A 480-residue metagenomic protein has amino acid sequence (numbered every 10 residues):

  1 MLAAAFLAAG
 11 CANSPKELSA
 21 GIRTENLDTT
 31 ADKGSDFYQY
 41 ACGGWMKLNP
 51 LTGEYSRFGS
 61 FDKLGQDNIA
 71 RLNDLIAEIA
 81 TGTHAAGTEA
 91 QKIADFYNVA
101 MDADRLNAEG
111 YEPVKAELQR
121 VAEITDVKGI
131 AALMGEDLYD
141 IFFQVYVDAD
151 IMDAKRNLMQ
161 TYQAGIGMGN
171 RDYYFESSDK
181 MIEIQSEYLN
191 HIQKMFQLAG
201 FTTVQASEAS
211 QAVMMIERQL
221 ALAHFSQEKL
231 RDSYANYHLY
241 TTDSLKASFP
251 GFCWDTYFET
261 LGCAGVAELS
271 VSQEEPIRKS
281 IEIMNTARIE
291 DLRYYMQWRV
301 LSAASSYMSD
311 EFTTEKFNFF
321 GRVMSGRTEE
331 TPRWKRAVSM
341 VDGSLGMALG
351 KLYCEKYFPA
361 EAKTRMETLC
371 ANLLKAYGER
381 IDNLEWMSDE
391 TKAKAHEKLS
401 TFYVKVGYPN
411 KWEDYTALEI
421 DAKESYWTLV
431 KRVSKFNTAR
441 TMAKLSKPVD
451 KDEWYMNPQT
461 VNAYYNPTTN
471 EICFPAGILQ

Functional and structural regions predicted by a protein language model:
A8-G10: C-terminal motif of bacterial Sec signal peptides marking the signal peptidase cleavage site
A12-S14: Bacterial signal peptide processing site
N26-K47, Y174, S178-Q197, D389: Hydrophobic/aromatic-rich, well-ordered segments within soluble, folded domains that form packed cores
D32-S35, Y40-D104: Active-site-surrounding "flap" and adjacent substrate/cofactor-binding loops of secreted or lumenal enzymes, prototyped
D36-Y40, L158-Q160, E471-P475: Structural recognition of the beta-strand scaffold that forms the well-ordered cores of secreted hydrolase catalytic
W45-L48, M168, Q219-K229, K375 (+2 more regions): Secretory-pathway/luminal and periplasmic proteins that interact with or process carbohydrate-rich
E78-T364: Noncatalytic, helix-rich "gating/capping" subdomain that lines the substrate-entry/channel surface of large enzyme
V213, A247-G251, S270-E274, T331 (+3 more regions): Intrinsically disordered, low-complexity linker/terminal regions across diverse proteins
